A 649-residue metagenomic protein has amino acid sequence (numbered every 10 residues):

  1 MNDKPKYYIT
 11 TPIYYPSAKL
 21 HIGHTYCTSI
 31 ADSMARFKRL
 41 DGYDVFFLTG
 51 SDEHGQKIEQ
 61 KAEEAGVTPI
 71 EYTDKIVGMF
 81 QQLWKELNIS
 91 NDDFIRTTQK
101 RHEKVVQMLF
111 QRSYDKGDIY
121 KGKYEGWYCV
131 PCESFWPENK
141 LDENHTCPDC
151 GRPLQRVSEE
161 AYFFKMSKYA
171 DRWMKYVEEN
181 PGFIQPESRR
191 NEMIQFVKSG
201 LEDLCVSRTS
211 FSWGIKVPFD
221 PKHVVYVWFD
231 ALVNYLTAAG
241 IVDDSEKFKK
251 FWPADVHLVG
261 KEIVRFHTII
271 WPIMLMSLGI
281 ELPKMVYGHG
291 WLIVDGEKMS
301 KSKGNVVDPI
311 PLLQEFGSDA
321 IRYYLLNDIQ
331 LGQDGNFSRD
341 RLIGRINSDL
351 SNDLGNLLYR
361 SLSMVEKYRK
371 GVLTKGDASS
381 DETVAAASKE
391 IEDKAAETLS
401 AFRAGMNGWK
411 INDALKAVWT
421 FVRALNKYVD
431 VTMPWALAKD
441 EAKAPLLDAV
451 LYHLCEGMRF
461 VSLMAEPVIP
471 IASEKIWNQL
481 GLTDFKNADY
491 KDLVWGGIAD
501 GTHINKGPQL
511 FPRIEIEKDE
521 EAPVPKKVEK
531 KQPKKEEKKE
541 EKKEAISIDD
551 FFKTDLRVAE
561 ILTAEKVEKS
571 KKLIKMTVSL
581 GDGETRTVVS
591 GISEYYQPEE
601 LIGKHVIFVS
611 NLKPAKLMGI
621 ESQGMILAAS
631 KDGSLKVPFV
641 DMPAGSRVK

Functional and structural regions predicted by a protein language model:
N2-T49, R96, R101-V105, P131 (+3 more regions): Structured secondary-structure scaffolds
Y72-Y128: A broadly conserved sequence feature marking short terminus-proximal activation segments in nucleic acid-centric
R112, Y128, F135, T146 (+1 more regions): The −1 position to Zn-ligating cysteines in a subset of zinc-ribbon hairpins
K121, W127, D328, Q333 (+3 more regions): Helix-rich, typically C-terminal accessory recognition domains appended to large enzymatic cores
K123-E125, L141-N144: Short metal-coordination and nucleic-acid-contact micro-motifs, chiefly zinc-binding Cys/His arrays
W136, L154: Cys/His-rich microdomains that often coordinate metals
I476-D550: Intrinsic disorder at enzyme termini
K530-K649: Phosphate-backbone binding interfaces of nucleic-acid-interacting proteins
